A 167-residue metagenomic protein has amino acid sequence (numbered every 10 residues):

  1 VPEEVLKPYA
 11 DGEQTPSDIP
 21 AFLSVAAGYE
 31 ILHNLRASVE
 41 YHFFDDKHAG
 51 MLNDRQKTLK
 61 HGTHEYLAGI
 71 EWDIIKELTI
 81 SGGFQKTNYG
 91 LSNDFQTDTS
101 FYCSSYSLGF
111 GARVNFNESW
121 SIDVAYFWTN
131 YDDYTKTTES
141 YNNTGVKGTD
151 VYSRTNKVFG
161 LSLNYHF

Functional and structural regions predicted by a protein language model:
V1, V39-F43, G82-K86, V124-W128: Transmembrane beta-barrel strands of outer-membrane/channel proteins
V1-P8, D45-N53, N88-D94, N130-K136: Gram-negative outer-membrane beta-barrel proteins
P8-Q14, L52-K57, N93-S100, G145-V151: Extracellular loop and loop/strand-boundary signature of outer-membrane beta-barrel proteins
I19-L23, K60-Y66, S104-L108, T155-F159: Residues that define the transmembrane beta-barrel architecture of outer-membrane proteins
V25-A27, V39, A68, L108-F110 (+2 more regions): Membrane-embedded beta-strands of outer-membrane beta-barrel proteins, especially the hydrophobic/small aromatic
Y29-I31, W72, L78, F84 (+3 more regions): Residue-level signature of outer-membrane beta-barrel architecture
N34-V39, E77-I80, V114-I122: Repeated loop/turn-to-beta-strand initiation elements of outer-membrane beta-barrel proteins
V114-F116, W120, Y126, S153-F167: Outer-membrane beta-barrel "beta-signal"
